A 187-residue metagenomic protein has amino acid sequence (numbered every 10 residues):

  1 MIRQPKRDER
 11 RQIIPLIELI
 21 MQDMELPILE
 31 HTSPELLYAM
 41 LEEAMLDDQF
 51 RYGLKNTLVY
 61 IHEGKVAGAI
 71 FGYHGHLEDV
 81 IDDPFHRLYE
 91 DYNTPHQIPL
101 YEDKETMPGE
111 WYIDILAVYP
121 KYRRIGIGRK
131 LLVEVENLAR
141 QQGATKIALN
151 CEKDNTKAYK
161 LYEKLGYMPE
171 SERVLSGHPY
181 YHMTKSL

Functional and structural regions predicted by a protein language model:
M1-P15, Q22-I28: A short beta-loop-alpha structural element at the N-terminal edge of CoA-dependent acyl/N-acetyltransferase catalytic
D23-M45, N56, E90-N93: Conserved GNAT-fold acetyl-CoA-binding loop/helix
M45-V59, H76-I81, Y112: A short helix-loop-beta-strand connector motif used in the catalytic cores of GNAT acetyltransferases and, in some
V59, K65-H74, Y112, A117: Conserved beta-strand in the GNAT
H76-W111: Conserved acyl-donor/pantetheine-binding loop and adjacent beta-alpha core of acyl/acetyltransferases and related
G109-W111, R123, A139-N150: Conserved GNAT acetyl-CoA-binding A-motif
D114-R123, L149-A158, V174-Y180, T184-S186: Conserved beta-strand-loop-alpha-helix junction that forms the acyl-donor binding cleft
R124-Q141, K160-K164: Conserved acetyl-CoA-binding loop-helix of GNAT-fold acetyltransferases
